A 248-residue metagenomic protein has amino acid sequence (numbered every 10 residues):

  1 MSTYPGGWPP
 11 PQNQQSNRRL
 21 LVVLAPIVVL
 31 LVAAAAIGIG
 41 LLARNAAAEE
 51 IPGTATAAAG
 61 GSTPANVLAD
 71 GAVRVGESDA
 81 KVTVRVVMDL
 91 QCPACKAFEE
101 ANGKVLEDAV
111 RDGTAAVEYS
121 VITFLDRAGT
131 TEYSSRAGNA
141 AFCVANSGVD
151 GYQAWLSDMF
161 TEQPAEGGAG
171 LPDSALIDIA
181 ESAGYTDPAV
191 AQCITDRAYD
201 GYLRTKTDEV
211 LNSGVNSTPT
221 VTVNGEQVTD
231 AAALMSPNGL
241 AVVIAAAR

Functional and structural regions predicted by a protein language model:
S2-P52, A180-R248: C-terminal cap of thioredoxin/glutaredoxin-like
A46-G113, V121, A245-R248: Extracytoplasmic low-complexity, Pro/Thr/Ser/Ala/Gly-rich segments that lie immediately after a secretion/anchoring
V75-E77, D173, S182-A183: Short hydrophobic/aromatic segments of transmembrane alpha-helices and their interfaces
K81, A137, S217-T218: A structure-centric signal for secondary-structure junctions around beta-strands
M88-L90, K96-D173: Structural alpha/beta surface segment adjacent to cysteine/selenocysteine redox centers across thiol/disulfide enzymes
N102, R136-A140, G151-W155, P172-L176 (+6 more regions): Stable alpha-helical elements in mature extracytoplasmic
A141-F142, F160, I177-E181, A191: Amphipathic alpha-helical segments within well-ordered protein domains
